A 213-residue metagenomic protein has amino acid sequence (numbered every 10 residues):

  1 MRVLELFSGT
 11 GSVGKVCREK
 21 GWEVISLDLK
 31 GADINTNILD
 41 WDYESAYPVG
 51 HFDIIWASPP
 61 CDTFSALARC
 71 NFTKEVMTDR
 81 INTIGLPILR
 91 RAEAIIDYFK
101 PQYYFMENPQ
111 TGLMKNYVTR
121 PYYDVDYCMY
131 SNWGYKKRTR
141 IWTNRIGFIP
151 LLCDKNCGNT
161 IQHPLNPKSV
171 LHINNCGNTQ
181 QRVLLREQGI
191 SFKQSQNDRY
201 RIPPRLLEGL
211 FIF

Functional and structural regions predicted by a protein language model:
M1-L27: S-adenosyl-L-methionine
L6-F7, D28, N35, L39-F52 (+1 more regions): Class I S-adenosyl-L-methionine
W56: N-terminal Rossmann-like NAD(P) cofactor-binding module of classical short-chain dehydrogenase/reductase
